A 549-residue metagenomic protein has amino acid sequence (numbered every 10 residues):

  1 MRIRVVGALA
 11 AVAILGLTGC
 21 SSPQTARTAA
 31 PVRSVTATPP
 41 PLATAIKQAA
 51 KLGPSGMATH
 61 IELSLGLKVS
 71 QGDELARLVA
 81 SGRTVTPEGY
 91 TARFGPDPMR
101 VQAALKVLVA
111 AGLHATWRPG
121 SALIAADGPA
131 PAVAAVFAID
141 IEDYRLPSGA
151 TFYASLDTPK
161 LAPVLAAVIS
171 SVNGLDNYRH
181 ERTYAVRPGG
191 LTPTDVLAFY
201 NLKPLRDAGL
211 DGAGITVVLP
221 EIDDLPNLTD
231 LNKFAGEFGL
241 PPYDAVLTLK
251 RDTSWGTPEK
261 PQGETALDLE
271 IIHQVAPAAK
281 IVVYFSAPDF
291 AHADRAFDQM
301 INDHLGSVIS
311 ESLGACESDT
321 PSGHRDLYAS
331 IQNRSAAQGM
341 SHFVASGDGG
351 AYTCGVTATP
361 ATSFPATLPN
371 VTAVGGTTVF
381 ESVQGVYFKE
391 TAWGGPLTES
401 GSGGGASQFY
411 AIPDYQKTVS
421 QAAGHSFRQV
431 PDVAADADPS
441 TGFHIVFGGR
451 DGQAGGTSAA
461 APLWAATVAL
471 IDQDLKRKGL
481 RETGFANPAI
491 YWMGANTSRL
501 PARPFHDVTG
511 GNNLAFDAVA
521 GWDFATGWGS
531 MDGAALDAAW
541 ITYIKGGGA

Functional and structural regions predicted by a protein language model:
M1-T25: Secretory targeting and sorting signals
A30-G120, A125, A130-A373, S400-G456 (+5 more regions): Substrate-binding/charge-relay-adjacent region of secreted/lumenal peptidase catalytic domains
V371, T377, E381: Phosphate/oxyanion-binding loops and surfaces in catalytic or ligand/nucleic-acid-binding neighborhoods
T378, V419-S420, D472-F524: An often Trp-containing, charged/polar helix-loop segment at the C-terminal end of enzyme catalytic cores
F380-F388: Short acidic, Gly/Pro-enriched loop/turn segments at secondary-structure junctions
A392-G401: Extended ligand-binding clefts on enzyme/binding-domain cores
T467: Walker A/P-loop NTP-binding active-site region of P-loop NTPases, recognizing the glycine-rich GxxxxGKT/S
